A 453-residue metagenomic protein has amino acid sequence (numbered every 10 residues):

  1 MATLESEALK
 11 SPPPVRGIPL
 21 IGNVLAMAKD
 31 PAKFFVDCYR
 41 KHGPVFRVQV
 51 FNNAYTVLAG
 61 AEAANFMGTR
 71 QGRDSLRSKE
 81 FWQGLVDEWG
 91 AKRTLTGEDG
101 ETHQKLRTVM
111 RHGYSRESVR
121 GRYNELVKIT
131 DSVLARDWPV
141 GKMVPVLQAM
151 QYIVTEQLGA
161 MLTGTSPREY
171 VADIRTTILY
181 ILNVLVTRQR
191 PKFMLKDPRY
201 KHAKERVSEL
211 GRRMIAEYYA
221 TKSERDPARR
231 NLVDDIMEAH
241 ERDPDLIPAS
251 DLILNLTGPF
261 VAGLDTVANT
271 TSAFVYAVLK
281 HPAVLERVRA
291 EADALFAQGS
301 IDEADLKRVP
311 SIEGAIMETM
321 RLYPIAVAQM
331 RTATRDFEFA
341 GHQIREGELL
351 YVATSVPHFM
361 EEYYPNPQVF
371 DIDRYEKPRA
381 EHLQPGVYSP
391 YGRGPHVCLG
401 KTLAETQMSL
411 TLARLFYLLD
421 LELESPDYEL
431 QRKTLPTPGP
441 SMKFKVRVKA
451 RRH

Functional and structural regions predicted by a protein language model:
T3, A8, P12, Y39 (+6 more regions): Cytochrome P450 proximal C-terminal region
K10-G17, Y123, D226-D234, A277-A326 (+4 more regions): Cytochrome P450 I-helix active-site segment
P12-V36, A54, E62, E80-A220 (+3 more regions): Cytochrome P450 catalytic-domain helical core, especially the substrate-recognition surface and oxygen-activation
N23-G43, E209, R213, Q298-A340 (+1 more regions): Conserved cytochrome P450 K-helix E-x-x-R motif and the immediately C-terminal K′/meander segment
A61-G72: Short active-site loop/helix that positions an aromatic residue
T266-L285, R289-E291, T402-Y417: Cytochrome P450 catalytic-core helices
V352-R379: Conserved cytochrome P450 K-helix/beta-meander segment immediately N-terminal to the heme-binding cysteine loop
